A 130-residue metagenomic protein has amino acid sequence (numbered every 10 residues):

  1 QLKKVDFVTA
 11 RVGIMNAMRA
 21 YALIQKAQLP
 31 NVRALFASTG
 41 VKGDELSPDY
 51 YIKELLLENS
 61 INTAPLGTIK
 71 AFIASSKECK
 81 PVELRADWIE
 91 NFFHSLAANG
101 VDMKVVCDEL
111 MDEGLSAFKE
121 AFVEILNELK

Functional and structural regions predicted by a protein language model:
Q1-G67: Catalytic alpha/beta core domains of metabolic enzymes, predominantly
L46-A98: A C-terminal functional module that forms or caps the active site or interfaces directly with catalytic machinery
V82-K130: C-terminal extensions of enzymes
